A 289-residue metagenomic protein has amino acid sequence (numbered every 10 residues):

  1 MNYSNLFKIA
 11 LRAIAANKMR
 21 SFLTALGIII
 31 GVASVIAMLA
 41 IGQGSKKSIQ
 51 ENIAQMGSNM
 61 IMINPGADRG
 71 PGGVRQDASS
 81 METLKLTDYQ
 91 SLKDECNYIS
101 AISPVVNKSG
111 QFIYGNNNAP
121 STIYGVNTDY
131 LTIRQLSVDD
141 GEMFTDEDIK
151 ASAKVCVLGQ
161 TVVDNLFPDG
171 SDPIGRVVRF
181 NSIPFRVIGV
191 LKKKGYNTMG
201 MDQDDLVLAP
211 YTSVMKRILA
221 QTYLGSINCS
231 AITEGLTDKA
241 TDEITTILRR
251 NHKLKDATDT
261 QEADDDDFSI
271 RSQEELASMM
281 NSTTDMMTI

Functional and structural regions predicted by a protein language model:
M1-I30: N-terminal Sec/SRP start-transfer signal
L11, A15, G42-Q50, E274-T288: Alpha-helical membrane-interface segments at transmembrane helix boundaries
M19-K47: Short, strongly hydrophobic transmembrane alpha-helices
Q43-T122, V126-T132, N165, M215-K216 (+1 more regions): Hydrophobic, regular-secondary-structure patches
R69-A78, H252-D265: Short helix-coil transition/hinge motifs at the ends and kinks of transmembrane helices, capturing the brief
D129-F144, A153-Q261: Mid-to-C-terminal secondary-structure elements that act as membrane-proximal/extracytoplasmic interface segments
I244, A257-I289: Peri-transmembrane interface segments
